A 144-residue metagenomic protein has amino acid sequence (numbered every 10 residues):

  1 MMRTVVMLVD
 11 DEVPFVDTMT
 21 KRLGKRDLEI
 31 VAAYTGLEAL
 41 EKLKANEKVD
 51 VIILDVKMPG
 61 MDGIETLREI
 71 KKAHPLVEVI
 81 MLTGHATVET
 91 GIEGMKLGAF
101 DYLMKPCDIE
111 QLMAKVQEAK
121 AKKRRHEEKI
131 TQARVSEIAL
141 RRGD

Functional and structural regions predicted by a protein language model:
V13-A32: Two-component/phosphorelay signaling modules centered on CheY-like receiver
A32-E41, G63: Helix N-cap/capping motif at the beta->alpha junctions
E41, I64-L76: Short amphipathic alpha-helix used as the core "switch/output" element in two-component signaling
M58: Receiver (REC) domain active-site loop signature in two-component systems and cognate sites in sensor histidine kinases
F100: Short, glycine/charged-rich "phosphate-handling" switch motifs in NTP-dependent and phosphotransfer domains
C107-Q117: C-terminal output helix
A121-D144: CheY-like receiver
